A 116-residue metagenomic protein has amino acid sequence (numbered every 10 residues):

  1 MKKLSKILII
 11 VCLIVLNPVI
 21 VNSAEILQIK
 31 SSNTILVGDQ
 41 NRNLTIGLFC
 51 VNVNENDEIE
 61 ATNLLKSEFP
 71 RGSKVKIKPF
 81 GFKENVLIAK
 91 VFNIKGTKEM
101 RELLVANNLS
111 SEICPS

Functional and structural regions predicted by a protein language model:
K2-K6, P18-S116: Small beta-barrel nucleic-acid-binding modules, primarily SNase/OB-fold domains and secondarily Tudor-like barrels
L8-L16: Bacterial N-terminal signal peptides
